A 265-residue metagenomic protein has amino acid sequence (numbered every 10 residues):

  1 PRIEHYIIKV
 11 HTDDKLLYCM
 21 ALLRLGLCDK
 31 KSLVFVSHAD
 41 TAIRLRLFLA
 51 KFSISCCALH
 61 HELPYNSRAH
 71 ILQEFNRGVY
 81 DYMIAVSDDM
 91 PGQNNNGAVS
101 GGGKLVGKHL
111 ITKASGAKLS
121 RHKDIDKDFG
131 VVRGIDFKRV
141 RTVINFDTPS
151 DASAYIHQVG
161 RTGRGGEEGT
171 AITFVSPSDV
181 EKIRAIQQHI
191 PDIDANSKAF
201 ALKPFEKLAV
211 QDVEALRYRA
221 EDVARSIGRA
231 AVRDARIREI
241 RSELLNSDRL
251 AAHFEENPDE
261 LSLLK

Functional and structural regions predicted by a protein language model:
P1-I54: Conserved interdomain hinge at the start of the Helicase C-terminal
Y6, L59-E62: Short strand-loop junctions, especially beta-strand C-caps/beta-turns that link beta-sheets to coils or alpha-helices
L33-S37, L59, F174: Structural motif
R44-I54, H61-Y82, S87-T142, F146-K265: Arginine-glycine-biased low-complexity disordered regions
